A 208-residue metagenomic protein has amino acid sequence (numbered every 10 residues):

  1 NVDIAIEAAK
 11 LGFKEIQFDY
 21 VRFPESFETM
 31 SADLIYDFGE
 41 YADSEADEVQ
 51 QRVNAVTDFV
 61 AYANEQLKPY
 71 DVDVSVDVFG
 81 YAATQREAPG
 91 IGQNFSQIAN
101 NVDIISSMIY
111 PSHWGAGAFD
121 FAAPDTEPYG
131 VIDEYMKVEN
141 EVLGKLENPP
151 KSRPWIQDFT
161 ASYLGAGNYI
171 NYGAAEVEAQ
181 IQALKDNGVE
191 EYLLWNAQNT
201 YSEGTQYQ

Functional and structural regions predicted by a protein language model:
N1-V76, G80-T126, Q180: Polysaccharide-binding and catalytic clefts of secreted carbohydrate-active enzymes
N101-A116, D125-Q208: Substrate-binding cleft of secreted/luminal carbohydrate-active enzymes
